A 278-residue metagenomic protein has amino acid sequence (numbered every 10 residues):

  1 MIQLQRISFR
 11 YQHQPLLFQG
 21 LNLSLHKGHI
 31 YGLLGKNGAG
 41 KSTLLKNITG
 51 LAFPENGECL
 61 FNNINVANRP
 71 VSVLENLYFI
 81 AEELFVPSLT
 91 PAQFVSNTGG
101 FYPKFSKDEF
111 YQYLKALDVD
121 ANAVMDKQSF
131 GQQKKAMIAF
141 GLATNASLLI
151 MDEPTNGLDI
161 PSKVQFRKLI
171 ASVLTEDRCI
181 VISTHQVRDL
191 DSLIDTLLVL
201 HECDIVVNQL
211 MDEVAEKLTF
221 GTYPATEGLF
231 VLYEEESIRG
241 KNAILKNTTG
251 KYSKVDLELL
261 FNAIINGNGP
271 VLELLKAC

Functional and structural regions predicted by a protein language model:
M1-G20, K27: A short, flexible loop at the N-terminus of ABC-type nucleotide-binding domains that lies
Y31, S42-L51: Short, conserved post-Walker A segment of ABC-type ATPase nucleotide-binding domains
L34-K36: The feature captures the beta-strand-to-loop junction immediately N-terminal to the Walker
G50, G57-N68, V73: Conserved ABC transporter NBD signature motif
S72, F79-A136: ABC-family P-loop ATPase nucleotide-binding domains
L149-E153, L158: Catalytic Walker B motif of ABC-type/P-loop ATPase nucleotide-binding domains
F166-V181, H185-L245: ABC transporter nucleotide-binding domain
